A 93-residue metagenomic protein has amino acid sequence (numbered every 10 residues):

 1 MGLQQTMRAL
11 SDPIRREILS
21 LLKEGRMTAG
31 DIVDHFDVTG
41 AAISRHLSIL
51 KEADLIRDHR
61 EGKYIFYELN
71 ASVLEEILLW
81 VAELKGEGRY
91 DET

Functional and structural regions predicted by a protein language model:
M1-G2, S20, E24, A71-T93: Amphipathic alpha-helical dimerization/coiled-coil segments that flank or bridge DNA-binding/regulatory modules
A9-I14, A71-S72: Short helix-coil-helix linker/hinge
P13, G25-T28: Short capping segments at the starts of secondary-structure elements
R16-I18: Pre-recognition alpha-helix immediately N-terminal to the DNA-recognition helix within helix-turn-helix or winged-helix
S20, R45-S48, K63: Base-recognition residues in the alpha-helical recognition helix of bacterial helix-turn-helix
T28, T39-A42: Helix-turn-helix DNA-binding motif, specifically the short coil turn and the N-cap/start of the second
V33-D34, R45, K51-E52: Alpha-helical residues within the helix-turn-helix
K51-E61, E68: Beta-hairpin "wing" of winged helix-turn-helix
